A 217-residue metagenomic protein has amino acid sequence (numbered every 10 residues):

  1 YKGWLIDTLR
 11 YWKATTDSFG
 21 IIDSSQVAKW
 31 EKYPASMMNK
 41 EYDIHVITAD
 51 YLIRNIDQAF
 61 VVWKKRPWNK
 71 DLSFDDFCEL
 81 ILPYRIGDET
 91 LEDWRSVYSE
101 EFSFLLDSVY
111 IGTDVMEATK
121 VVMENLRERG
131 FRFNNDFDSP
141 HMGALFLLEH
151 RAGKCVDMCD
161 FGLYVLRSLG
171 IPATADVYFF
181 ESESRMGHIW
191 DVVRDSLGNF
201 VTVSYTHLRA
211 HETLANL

Functional and structural regions predicted by a protein language model:
Y1-H150, M186: Secondary-structure boundary elements
E101, F131-F137, H141, F161-G162 (+3 more regions): Mature, folded catalytic cores of secreted/periplasmic enzymes
V122, L148-D176, D191: Cysteine-centered nucleophilic/redox motifs
L145-F146, F180-V193: Beta-rich nucleic-acid/ligand-interaction surfaces
L197-N199: Active-site beta-strand-loop-beta-strand hairpin of nuclease catalytic cores that positions key catalytic residues
V201-Y205: Catalytic Cys-His active-site segments of thiol-dependent hydrolases/isopeptidases
T206-T213: Conserved small/polar residues in nucleotide/adenosyl-binding loops
